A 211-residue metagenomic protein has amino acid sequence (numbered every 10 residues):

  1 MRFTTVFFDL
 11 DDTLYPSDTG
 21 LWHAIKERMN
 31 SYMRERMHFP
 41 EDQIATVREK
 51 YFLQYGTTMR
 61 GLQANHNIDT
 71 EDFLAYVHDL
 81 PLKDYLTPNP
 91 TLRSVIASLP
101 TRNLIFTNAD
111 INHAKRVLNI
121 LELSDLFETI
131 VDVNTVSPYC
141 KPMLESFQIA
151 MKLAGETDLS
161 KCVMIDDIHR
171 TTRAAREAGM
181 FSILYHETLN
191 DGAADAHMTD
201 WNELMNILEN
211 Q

Functional and structural regions predicted by a protein language model:
M1-T4, A97, L104, D110-I111 (+1 more regions): Asp-based, Mg2+/Mn2+-dependent phosphohydrolase catalytic module
R2-F8, T13-P90, N112: N-terminal helical cap/lid subdomain that shapes the substrate entry/recognition surface in HAD-like hydrolases
D18, V47-R48, D84, R102-N103 (+2 more regions): A generic structural signal for short
D84, P88, F106, Y139: Residue-level marker of regulatory loop/turn positions in helix-turn-helix DNA-binding domains and in histidine
P88-L92, Y185-T188: Short, structured coil/loop segments at alpha-helix boundaries
T91-P100: Catalytic-core regions built around general acid/base machinery
